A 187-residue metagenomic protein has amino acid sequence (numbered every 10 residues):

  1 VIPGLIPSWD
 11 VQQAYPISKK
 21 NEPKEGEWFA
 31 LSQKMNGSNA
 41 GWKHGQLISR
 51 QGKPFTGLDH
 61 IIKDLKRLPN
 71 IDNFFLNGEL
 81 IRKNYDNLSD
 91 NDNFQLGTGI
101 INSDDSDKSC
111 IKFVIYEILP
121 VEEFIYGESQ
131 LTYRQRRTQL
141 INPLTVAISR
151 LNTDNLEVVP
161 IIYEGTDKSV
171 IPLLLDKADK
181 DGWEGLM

Functional and structural regions predicted by a protein language model:
V1-G26, L31: Charged, flexible boundary elements
Y15-K19, F94-G97, T166-L173: Short, motif-level signal for alpha-helix interfacial/capping segments enriched in acidic residues and aromatics/proline
K20-L151: Covalent nucleotidyltransferase
V146, R150-V159, E164: Electropositive nucleic-acid engagement tracts
V158-M187: Amphipathic alpha-helical
